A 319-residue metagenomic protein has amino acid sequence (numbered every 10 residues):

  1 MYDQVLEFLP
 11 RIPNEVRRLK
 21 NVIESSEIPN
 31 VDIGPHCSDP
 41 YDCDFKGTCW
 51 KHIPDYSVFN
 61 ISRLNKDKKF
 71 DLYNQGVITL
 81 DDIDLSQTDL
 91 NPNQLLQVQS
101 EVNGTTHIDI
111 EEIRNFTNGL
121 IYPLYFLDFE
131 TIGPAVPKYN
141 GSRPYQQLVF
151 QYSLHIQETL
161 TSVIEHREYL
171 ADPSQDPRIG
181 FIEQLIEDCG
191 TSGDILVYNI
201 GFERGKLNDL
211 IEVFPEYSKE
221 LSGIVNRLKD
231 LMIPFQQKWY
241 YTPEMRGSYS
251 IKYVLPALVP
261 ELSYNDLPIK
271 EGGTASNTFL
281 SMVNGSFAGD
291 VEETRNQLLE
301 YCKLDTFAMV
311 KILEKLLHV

Functional and structural regions predicted by a protein language model:
M1-V16, V22, H166-S276: Conserved DEDDh/DEDDy metal-dependent 3′-5′ exonuclease domain
M1-V58, K66, Q75, R246 (+1 more regions): Acidic, Mg2+-coordinating catalytic module of metal-dependent nucleases/exonucleases that use a two-metal-ion mechanism
V22, Q75, S86, E101 (+9 more regions): Generic, well-ordered alpha-helical scaffold segments in large soluble proteins
C43, L127-F129, V197-I200: Short His-Asn-centered micro-motif
H52-I53, F70-L72, D81-D82, P134-P137: Short helix/loop capping segments that flank catalytic or ligand/cofactor-binding pockets
F59-L124: N-terminal accessory regions of nucleic-acid-interacting proteins
L80, P92, I132-V136, T161-S162 (+5 more regions): Flexible loop/turn segments at secondary-structure boundaries
D109-T191: Conserved RNase H-like, two-metal-ion catalytic cores of nucleic-acid enzymes
